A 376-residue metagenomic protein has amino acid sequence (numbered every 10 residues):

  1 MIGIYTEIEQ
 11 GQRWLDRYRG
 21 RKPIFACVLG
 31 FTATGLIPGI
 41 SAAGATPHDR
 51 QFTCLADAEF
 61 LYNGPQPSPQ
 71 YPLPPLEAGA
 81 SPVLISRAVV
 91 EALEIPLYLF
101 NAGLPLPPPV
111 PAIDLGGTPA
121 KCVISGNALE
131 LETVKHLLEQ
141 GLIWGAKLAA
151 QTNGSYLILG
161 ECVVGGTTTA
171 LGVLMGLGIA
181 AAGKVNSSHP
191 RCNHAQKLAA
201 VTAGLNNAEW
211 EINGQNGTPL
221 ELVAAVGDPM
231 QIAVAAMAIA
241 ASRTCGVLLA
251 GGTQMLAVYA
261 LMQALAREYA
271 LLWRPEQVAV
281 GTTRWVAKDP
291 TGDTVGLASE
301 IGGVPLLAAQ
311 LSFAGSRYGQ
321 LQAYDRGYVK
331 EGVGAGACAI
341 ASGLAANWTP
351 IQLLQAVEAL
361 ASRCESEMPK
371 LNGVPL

Functional and structural regions predicted by a protein language model:
M1-G160, V164-L376: N-terminal loops that bind phosphate or other acidic moieties and the adjacent beta-alpha structural core
